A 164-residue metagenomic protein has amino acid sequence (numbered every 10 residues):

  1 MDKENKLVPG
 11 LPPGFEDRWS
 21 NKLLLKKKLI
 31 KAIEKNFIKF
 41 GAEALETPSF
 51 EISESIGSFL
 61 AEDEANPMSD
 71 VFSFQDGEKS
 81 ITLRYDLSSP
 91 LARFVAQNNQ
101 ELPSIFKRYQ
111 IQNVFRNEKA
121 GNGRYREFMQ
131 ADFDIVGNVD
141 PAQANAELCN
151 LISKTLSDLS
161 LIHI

Functional and structural regions predicted by a protein language model:
M1-I162: TRNA-recognition modules of translation machinery and tRNA-sensing kinases, especially anticodon-binding
